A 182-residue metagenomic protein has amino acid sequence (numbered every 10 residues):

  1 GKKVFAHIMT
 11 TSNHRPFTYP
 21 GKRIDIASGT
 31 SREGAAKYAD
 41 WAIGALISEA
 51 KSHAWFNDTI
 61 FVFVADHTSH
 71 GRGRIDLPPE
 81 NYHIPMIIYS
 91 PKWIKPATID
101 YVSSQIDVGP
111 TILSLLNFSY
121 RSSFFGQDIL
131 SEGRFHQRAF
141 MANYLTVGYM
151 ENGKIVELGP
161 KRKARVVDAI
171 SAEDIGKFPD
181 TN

Functional and structural regions predicted by a protein language model:
G1-N182: Solvent-exposed soluble domains appended to multi-pass membrane proteins
